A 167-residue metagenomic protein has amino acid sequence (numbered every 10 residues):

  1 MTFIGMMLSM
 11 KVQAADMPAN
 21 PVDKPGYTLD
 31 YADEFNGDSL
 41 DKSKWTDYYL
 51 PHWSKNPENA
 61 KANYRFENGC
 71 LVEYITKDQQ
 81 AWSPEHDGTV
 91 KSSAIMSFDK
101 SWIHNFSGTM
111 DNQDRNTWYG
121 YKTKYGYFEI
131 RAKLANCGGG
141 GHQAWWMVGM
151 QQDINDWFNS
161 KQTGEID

Functional and structural regions predicted by a protein language model:
M1-S9: Bacterial N-terminal signal peptides
M10-A14: Sec/Tat signal peptide C-region and signal peptidase I cleavage site
A15-D167: GH16 jelly-roll
